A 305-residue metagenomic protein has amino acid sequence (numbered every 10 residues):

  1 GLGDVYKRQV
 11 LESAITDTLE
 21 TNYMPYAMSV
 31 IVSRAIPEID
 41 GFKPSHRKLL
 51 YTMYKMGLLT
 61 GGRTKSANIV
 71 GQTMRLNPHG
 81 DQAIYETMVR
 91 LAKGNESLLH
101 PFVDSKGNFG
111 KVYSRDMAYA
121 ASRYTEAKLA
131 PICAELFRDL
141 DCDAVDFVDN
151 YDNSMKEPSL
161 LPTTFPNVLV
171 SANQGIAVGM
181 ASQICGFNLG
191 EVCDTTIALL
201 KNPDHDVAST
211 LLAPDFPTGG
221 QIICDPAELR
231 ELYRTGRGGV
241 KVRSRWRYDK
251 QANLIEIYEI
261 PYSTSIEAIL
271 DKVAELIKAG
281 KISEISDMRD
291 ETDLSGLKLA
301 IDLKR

Functional and structural regions predicted by a protein language model:
G1: Glycine-rich phosphate-binding loop
D4-G236, K298-A300: Catalytic phosphate-handling regions of large nucleic-acid enzymes and associated NTPases
V207-A227, T235-R305: Charged, surface-exposed alpha-helical interface/stalk elements
